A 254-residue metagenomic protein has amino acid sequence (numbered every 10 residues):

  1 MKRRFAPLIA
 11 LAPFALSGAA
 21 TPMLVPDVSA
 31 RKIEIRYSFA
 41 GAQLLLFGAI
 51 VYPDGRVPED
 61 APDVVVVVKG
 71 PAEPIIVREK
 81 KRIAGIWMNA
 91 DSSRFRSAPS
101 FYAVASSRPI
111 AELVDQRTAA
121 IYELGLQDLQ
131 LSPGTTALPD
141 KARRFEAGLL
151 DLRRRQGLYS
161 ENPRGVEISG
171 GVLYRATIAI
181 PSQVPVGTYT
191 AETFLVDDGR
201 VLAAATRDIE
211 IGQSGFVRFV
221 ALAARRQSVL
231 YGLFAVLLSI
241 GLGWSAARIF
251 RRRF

Functional and structural regions predicted by a protein language model:
L11-A20: Hydrophobic h-region of N-terminal signal peptides that target proteins for export in Gram-negative bacteria
P22-Y37: N-terminal edge beta-strand
I33-A42, G55-P58, I76, D91-F95 (+2 more regions): Short, solvent-exposed beta-strand/turn "edge" segments of beta-rich domains on protein surfaces
I50-P53: Short solvent-exposed capping/turn motifs at the termini of beta-strands
R82-P185: Membrane-proximal low-complexity regions enriched in glycine and acidic/polar residues
A179, L202-G232: Short, aromatic-rich amphipathic segments at membrane interfaces that lie adjacent to a transmembrane helix or signal
Q183-Q213: Extended, hydrophilic extramembrane loops/domains of integral membrane proteins
S239-F254: Juxtamembrane interface at the cytosolic side of transmembrane helices
